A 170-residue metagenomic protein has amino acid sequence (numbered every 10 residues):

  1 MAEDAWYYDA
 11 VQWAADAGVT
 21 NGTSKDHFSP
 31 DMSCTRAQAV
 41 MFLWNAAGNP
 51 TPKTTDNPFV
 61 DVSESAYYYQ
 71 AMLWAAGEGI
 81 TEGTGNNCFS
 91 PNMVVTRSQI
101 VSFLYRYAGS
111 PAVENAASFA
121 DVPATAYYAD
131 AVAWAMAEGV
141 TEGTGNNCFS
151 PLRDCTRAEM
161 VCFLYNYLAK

Functional and structural regions predicted by a protein language model:
M1-Y8, N21-Q70, T81-S98, R106-Y128 (+2 more regions): Feature responds to low-complexity, polar/acidic, surface-exposed segments characteristic of secreted/exported proteins
V11-A14, L43, M72-A75, L104 (+1 more regions): A short amphipathic alpha-helical interaction element
G18, G79, G139: Phosphate/pyrophosphate-binding loop motifs in nucleotide- or prenyl diphosphate-using proteins
